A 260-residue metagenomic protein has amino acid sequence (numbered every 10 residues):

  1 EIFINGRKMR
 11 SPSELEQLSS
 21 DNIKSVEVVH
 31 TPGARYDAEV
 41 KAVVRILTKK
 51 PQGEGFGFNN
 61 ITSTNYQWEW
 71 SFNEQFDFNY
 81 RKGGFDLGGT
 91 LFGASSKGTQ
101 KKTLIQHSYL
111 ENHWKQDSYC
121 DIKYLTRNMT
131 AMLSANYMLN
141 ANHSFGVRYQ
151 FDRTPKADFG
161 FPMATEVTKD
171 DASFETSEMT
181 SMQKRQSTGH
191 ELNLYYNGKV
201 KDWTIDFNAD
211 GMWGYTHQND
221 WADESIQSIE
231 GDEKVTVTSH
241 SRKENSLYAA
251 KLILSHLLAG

Functional and structural regions predicted by a protein language model:
R7-G33: Short acidic/polar hinge/loop motifs at secondary-structure boundaries that mediate gating or recognition
P12-S13, V28, A38-I61, E74: N-terminal periplasmic accessory domains that precede and gate Gram-negative outer-membrane beta-barrel machines
F58-T62, G89-L91, V147-Y149, F207-A209: Membrane-embedded beta-strand positions of outer-membrane beta-barrel proteins
I61-S63, Q116-D121, E175-M182, E233-H240: Extracellular loop and loop/strand-boundary signature of outer-membrane beta-barrel proteins
E69-K101, N112-G160, S187-G198: Transmembrane beta-barrel wall of Gram-negative outer-membrane proteins
Q100-N112, D158-F174, Q218-G231: Outer-membrane beta-barrel translocator domains and adjoining extracellular loop/strand segments of Gram-negative
T130-T154, T180-G260: Face-selective signature of the C-terminal outer-membrane beta-barrel domain
